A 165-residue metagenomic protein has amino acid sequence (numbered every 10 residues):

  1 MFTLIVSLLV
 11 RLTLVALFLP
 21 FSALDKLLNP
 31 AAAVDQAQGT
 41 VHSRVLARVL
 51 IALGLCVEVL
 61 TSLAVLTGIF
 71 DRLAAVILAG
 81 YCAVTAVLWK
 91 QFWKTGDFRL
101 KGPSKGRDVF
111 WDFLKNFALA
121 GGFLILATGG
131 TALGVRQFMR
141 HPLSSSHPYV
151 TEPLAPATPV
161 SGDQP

Functional and structural regions predicted by a protein language model:
M1-A32, V45-C56, L60, T67-P165: Extended, low-polarity transmembrane helix blocks
D35-V45: Perimembrane loop-to-helix junctions flanking transmembrane segments
